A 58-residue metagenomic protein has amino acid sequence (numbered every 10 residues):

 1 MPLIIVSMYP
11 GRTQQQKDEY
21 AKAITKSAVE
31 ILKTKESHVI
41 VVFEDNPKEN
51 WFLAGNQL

Functional and structural regions predicted by a protein language model:
P2-L58: A domain-level signal for the structural core that forms small-molecule/cofactor-binding pockets and catalytic centers
